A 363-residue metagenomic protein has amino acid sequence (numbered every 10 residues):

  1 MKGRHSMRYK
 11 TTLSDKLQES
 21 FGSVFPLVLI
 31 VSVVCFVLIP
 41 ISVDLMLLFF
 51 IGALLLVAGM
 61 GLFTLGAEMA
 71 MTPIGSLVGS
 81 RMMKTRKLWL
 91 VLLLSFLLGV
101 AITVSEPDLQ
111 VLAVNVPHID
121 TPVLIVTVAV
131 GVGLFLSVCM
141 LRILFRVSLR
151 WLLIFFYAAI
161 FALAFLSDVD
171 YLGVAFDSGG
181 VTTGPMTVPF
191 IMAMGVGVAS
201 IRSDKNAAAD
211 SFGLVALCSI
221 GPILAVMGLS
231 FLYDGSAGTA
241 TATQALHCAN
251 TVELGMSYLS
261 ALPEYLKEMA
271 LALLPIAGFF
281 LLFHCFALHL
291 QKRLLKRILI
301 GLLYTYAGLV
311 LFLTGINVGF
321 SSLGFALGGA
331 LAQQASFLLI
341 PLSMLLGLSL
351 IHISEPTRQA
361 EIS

Functional and structural regions predicted by a protein language model:
R4-L65, S80-R81, G179, M192 (+3 more regions): Signature of multi-pass transmembrane helix bundles
T11-S14, L56, K87-V91, Q110-P122 (+3 more regions): Short juxtamembrane and helix-loop transition motifs at transmembrane-helix boundaries in membrane proteins
P40, T64-I74, V100-L112, V169-Y171 (+1 more regions): Transmembrane alpha-helix boundary signature
L45-M46, M82-V91, H118-T127, F165-D168 (+4 more regions): Membrane-interfacial loop-to-helix junctions in multi-pass transporters
L94-S105, V123-R146, L346-I351: Helix-loop-helix module between adjacent transmembrane segments
L97-I102, P107-V116, L172-D177, A193 (+2 more regions): Generic transmembrane alpha-helix signature in multi-pass membrane proteins, especially transporters/channels
H118, V130-P185, F190-V196, I201-K205 (+1 more regions): Hydrophobic transmembrane alpha-helices that form the pore/transport pathway of multi-pass ion and small-solute
I351-I362: Single conserved hydrophobic/aromatic residue that forms the stacking wall/gate of nucleotide- or nucleobase-binding
